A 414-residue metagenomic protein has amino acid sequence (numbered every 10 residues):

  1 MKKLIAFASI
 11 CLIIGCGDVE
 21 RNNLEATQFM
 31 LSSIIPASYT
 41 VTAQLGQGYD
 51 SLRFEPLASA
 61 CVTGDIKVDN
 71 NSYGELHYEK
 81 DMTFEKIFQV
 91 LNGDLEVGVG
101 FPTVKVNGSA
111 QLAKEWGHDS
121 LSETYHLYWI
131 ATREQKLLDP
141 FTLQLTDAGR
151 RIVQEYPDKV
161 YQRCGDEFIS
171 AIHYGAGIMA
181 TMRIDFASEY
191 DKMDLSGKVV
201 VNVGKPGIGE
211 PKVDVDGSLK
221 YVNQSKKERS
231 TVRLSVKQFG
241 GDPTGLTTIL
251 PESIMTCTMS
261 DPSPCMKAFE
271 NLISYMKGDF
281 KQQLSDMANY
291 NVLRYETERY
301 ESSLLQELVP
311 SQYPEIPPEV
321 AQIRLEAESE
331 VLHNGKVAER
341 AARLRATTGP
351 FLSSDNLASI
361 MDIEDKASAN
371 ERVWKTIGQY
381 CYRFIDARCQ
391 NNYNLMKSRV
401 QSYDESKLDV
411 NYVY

Functional and structural regions predicted by a protein language model:
K2-F7: Sec-dependent signal peptide recognition, specifically the positively charged N-region followed immediately by
S9, I13-T27: Bacterial Sec-dependent N-terminal signal peptides
R21-Y414: Membrane-permeabilization and membrane-interfacing ectodomains
